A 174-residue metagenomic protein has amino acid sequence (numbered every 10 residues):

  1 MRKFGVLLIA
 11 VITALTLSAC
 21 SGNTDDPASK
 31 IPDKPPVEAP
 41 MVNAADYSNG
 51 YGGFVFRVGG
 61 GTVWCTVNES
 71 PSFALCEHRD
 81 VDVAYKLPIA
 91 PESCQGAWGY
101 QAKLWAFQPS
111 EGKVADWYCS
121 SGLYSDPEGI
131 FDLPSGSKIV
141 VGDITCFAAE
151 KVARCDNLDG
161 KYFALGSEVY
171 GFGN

Functional and structural regions predicted by a protein language model:
M1-L8: Bacterial N-terminal signal peptides that target proteins for export
T16-A19: C-terminal motif of bacterial Sec signal peptides marking the signal peptidase cleavage site
S21-N23: Bacterial signal peptide processing site
P27-D46, A74-L133, L165-N174: A low-complexity, Ser/Thr/Gly/Pro-enriched, surface-exposed linker/loop concept that marks segments flanking
A44-D80: Extracytoplasmic beta-rich ectodomain segments of secreted or membrane-anchored proteins
N49-V55, G129-G142: Short, recurring structural edge motifs at helix starts
V140-N174: Extracellularly exposed regions in secreted/surface proteins, prominently low-complexity, repeat-rich
